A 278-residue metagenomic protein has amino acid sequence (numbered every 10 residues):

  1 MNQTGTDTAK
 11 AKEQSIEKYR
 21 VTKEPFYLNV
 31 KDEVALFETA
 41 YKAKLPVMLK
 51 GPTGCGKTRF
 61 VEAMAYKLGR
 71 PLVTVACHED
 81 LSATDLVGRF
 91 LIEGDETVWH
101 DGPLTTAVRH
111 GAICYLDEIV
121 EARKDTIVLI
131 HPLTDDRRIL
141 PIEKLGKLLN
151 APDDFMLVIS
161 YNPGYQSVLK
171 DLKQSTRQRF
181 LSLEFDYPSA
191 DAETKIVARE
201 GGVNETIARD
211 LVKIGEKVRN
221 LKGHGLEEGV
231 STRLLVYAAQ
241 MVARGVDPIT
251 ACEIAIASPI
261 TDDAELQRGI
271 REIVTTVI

Functional and structural regions predicted by a protein language model:
M1, M48, M64, M156 (+4 more regions): Detector for methionine-enriched segments
M1-R209, K213, T275-T276: AAA+ P-loop NTPase catalytic core and its hallmark functional loops
E24, P248-I278: C-terminal engagement/docking regions of AAA+ P-loop ATPases
L49, S231, Q267-G269: Hydrophobic alpha-helical interaction segments
T194, G201-P259: Conserved AAA+ ATPase small/helical "lid" subdomain
